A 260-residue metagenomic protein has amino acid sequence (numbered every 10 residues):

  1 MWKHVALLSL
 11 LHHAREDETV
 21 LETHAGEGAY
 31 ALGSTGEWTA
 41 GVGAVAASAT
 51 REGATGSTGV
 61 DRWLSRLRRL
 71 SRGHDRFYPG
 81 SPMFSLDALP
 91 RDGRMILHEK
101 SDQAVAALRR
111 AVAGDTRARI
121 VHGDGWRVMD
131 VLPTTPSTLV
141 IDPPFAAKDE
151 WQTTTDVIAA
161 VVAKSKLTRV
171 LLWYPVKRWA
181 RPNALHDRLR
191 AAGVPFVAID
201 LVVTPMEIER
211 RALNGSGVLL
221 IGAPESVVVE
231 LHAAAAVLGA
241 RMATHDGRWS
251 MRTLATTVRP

Functional and structural regions predicted by a protein language model:
M1-P260: Class I S-adenosyl-L-methionine-dependent methyltransferase catalytic core
